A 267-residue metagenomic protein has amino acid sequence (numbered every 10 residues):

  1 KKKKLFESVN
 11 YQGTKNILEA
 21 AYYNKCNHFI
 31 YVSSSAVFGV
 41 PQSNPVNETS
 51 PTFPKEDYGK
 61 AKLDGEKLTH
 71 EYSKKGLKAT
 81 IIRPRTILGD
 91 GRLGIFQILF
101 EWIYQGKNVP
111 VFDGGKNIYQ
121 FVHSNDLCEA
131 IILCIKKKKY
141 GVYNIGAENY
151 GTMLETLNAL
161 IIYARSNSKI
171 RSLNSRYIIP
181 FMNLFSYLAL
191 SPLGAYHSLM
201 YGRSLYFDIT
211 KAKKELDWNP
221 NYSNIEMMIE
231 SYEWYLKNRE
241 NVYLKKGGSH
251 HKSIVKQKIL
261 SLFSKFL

Functional and structural regions predicted by a protein language model:
K1-V9, A20: NAD(P)H-binding glycine-rich loop region in Rossmannoid oxidoreductase-like domains and their noncatalytic homologs
G13-N16, H28, S50, D64-G65 (+1 more regions): Conserved cofactor-binding/catalytic machinery of classical short-chain dehydrogenase/reductase
K15-D57, Y72, T80: Conserved Rossmann-fold NAD(P)-dependent oxidoreductase catalytic core, especially the SDR/UDP-sugar
A61: Active-site helix of classical SDR
Y72-Y119, S124-D126, L133, L160: NAD(P)-dependent short-chain dehydrogenase/reductase
G89, V111-N117, Y143-G151, A159-R165 (+4 more regions): Glycine-rich Rossmann NAD(P)(H)-binding loop
S124, N158, M182-N219: Conserved C-terminal active-site "lid" loop/helix of NAD(P)H-dependent oxidoreductases that clamps the redox cofactor
C134-L193, I225, I229-E230, V242-L244 (+1 more regions): Mid/C-terminal beta-alpha module of Rossmann-like enzyme folds, strongest in SDR-family dehydrogenases/epimerases
